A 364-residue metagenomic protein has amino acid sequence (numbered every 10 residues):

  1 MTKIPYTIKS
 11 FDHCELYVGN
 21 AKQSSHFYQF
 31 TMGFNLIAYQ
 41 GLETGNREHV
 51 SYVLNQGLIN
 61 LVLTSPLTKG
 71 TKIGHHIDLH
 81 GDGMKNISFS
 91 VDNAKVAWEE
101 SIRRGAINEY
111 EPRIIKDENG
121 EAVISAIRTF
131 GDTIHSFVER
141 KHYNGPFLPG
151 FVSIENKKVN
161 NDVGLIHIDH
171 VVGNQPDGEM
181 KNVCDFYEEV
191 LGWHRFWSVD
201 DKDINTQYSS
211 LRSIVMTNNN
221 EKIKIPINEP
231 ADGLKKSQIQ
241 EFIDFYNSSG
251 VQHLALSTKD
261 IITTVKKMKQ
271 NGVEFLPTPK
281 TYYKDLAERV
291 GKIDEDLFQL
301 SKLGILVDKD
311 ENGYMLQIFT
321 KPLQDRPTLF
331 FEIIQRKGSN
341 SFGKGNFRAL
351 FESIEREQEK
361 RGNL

Functional and structural regions predicted by a protein language model:
M1-K22, M84-I87, N144-K181, N247-L256 (+2 more regions): N-terminal beta-strand motif that seeds the catalytic metal site of vicinal oxygen chelate
Y6, E15-N60, R103, P112-E118 (+6 more regions): Core segments of cupin and vicinal oxygen chelate
K9-G19, Y52, K72-E99, I127 (+4 more regions): Vicinal oxygen chelate
V18, H253-L364: C-terminal functional regions that serve as terminal interaction/effector modules
Y28, D78-V138: Hydrophobic or amphipathic alpha-helical targeting/insertion segments
V62-T64, I102, V123-A126, H142-S153 (+6 more regions): Intrinsic, low-complexity N-terminal interaction/targeting segments
L63-G70, G74-H76, I134-G164: Short, flexible helix-coil linker/hinge segments at the edges of structured domains or between repeats
T206-L276: Long, well-ordered mid-to-C-terminal structural blocks that present hydrophobic/aromatic surfaces
